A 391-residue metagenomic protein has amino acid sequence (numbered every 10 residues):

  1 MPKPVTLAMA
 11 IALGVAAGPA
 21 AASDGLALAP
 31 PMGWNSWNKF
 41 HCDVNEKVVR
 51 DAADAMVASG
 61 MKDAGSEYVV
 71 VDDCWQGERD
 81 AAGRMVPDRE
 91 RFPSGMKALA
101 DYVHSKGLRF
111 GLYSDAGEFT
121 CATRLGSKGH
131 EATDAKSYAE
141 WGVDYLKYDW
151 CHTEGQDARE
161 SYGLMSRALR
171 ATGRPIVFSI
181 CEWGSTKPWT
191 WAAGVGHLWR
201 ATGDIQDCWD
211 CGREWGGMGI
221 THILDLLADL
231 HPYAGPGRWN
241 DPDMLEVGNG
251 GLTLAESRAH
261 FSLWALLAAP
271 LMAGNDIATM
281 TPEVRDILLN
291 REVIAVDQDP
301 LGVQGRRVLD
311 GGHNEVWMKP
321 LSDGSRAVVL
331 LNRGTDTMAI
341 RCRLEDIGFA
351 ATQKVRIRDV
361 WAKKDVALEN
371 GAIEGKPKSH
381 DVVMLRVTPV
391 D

Functional and structural regions predicted by a protein language model:
P30-S36, G65-D72, R109-S114, D144-D149 (+7 more regions): Structural recognition of the beta-strand scaffold that forms the well-ordered cores of secreted hydrolase catalytic
A52, M56-G155: Aromatic-lined carbohydrate-binding/catalytic grooves of carbohydrate-active enzymes
H130-T133, V177-D276: Glycan-recognition surfaces
A259-V308: Catalytic cores of secreted or luminal carbohydrate-active enzymes
W264-L267, M272-G274, D310-F349, H380: Carbohydrate-binding surface patches
E345-A362: Solvent-exposed beta-hairpin/edge-strand motifs
A367-D391: C-terminal beta-strand-rich structural cap/linker in extracellular carbohydrate-active enzymes
